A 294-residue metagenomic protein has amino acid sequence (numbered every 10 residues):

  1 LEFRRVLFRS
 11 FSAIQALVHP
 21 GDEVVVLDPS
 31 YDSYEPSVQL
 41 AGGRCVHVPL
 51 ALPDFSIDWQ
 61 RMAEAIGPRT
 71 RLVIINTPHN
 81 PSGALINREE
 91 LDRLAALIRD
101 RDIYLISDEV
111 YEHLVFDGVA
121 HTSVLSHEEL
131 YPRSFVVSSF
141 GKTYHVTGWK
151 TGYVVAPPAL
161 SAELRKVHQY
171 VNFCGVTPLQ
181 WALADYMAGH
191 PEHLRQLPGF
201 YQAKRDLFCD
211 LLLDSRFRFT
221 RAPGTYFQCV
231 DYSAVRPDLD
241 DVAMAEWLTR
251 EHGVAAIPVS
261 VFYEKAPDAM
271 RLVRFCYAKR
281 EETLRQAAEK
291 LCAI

Functional and structural regions predicted by a protein language model:
L1-F3: N-terminal secretory leader/proregion of peptide precursors and effectors
R5-I294: PLP-dependent class I/II
